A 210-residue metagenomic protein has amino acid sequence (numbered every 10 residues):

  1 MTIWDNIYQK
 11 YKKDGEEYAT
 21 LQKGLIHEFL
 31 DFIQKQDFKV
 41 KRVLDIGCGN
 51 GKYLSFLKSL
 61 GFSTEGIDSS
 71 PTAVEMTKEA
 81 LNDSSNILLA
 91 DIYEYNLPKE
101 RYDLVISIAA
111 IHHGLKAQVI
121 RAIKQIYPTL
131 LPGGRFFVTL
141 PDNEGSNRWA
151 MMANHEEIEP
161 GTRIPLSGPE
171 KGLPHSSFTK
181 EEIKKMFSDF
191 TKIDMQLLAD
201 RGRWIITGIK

Functional and structural regions predicted by a protein language model:
M1-F38, L44, G49-N96, F137-I209: Class I (Rossmann-like) S-adenosyl-L-methionine-dependent methyltransferase catalytic domain, capturing the SAM-binding
L97-V105: A short acidic, Gly/Pro-enriched loop at the edge of an enzyme's catalytic core that lines a small-molecule cofactor
S107-A110: A short beta-strand submotif of the Rossmann-like class I SAM-dependent methyltransferase core that lines
H112-G114: A short His-aromatic
I120-P132: A short glycine-rich, Lys/Arg-flanked "PGG" loop and its adjoining helix->strand segment in the class I
